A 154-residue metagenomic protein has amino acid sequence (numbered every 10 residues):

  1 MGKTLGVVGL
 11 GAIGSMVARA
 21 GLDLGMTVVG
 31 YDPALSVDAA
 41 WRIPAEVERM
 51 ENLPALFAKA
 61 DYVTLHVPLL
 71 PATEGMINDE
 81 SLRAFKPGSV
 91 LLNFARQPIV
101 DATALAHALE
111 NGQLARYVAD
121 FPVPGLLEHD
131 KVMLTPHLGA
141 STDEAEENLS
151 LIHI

Functional and structural regions predicted by a protein language model:
M1-M16, P44-E48: Glycine-rich NAD(P)-binding loop of Rossmann-like domains
A18, L22: Gly/Ala-rich phosphate-binding loop of Rossmann-like dinucleotide-binding domains, activating on the conserved
G25: Short glycine-rich hinge loops at helix-strand junctions in the catalytic core of two-component histidine kinases
V29: Conserved beta-strand positions in the Rossmann-like core of class I SAM-dependent methyltransferases
P33-G125, S141: Rossmann-like adenosine-cofactor binding region
H129-G139: Short FAD-binding loop at a beta-strand-to-alpha-helix junction that anchors the flavin cofactor in diverse
T142-S150: A conserved FAD-binding loop/helix module that cradles the flavin
I152-I154: Conserved small/polar residues in nucleotide/adenosyl-binding loops
